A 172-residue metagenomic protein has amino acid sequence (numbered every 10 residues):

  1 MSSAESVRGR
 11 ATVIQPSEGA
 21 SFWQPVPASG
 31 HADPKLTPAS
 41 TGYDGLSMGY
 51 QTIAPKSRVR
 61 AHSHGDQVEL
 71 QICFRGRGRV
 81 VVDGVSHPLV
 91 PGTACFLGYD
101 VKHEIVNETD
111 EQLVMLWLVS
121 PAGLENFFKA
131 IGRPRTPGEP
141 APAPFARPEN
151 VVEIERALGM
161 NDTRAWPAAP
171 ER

Functional and structural regions predicted by a protein language model:
M1-G45, P137-R172: A short, N-terminal "cap"/entry segment at the start of jelly-roll beta-barrel domains of the cupin/DSBH fold
S6-V13, T109, L116-P144: A hydrophobic/aromatic-rich effector-binding and dimerization subdomain of bacterial HTH-type transcriptional regulators
T37, V59-G65, V106-E108: Short histidine-centered beta-strand/loop micro-motifs that create catalytic or ligand/metal-coordination sites
G42, R79, Y99-E125: Ligand-binding loop in jelly-roll beta-barrel domains
G45, Y50-P55, S63-V82, L118-P121: Short, conserved beta-strand element in jelly-roll/cupin
G84-Y99: Short acidic-glycine-tyrosine-enriched beta hairpin
